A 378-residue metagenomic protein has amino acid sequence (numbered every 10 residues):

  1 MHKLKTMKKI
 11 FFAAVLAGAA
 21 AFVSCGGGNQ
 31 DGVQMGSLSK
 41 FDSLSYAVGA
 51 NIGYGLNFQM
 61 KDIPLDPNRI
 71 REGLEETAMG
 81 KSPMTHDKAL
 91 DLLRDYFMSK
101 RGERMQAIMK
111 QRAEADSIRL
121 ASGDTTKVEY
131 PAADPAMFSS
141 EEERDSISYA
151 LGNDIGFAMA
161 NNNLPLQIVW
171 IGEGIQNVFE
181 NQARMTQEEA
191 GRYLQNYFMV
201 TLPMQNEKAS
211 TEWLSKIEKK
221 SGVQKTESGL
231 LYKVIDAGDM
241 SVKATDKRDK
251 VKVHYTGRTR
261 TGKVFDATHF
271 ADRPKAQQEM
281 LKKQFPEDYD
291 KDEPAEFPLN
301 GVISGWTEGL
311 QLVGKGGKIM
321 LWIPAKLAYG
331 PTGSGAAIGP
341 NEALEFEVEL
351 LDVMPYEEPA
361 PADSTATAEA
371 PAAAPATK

Functional and structural regions predicted by a protein language model:
M1-I10: Positively charged n-region of N-terminal signal peptides that target proteins for export
T6, G18, Y232-K233: Generic detector of low-complexity/intrinsically disordered segments and short hydrophobic N-terminal stretches
F11-G18: Sec-dependent signal peptide hydrophobic core
C25-K378: Cross-family detector of peptidyl-prolyl cis-trans isomerase
